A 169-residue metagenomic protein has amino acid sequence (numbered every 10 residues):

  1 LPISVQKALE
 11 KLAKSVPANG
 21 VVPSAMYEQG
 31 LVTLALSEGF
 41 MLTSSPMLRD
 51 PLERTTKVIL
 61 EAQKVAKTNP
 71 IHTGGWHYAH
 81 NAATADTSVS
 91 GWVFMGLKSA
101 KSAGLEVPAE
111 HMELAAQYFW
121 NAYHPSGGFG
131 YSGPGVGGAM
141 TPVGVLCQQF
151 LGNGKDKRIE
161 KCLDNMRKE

Functional and structural regions predicted by a protein language model:
L1-S4, A18-K57, E61-E113, N121-E169: An alpha-helical repeat/solenoid feature that recognizes helix-turn-helix modules
L12: Patatin-like phospholipase
Y118: Active-site neighborhood of glycoside hydrolase catalytic domains
